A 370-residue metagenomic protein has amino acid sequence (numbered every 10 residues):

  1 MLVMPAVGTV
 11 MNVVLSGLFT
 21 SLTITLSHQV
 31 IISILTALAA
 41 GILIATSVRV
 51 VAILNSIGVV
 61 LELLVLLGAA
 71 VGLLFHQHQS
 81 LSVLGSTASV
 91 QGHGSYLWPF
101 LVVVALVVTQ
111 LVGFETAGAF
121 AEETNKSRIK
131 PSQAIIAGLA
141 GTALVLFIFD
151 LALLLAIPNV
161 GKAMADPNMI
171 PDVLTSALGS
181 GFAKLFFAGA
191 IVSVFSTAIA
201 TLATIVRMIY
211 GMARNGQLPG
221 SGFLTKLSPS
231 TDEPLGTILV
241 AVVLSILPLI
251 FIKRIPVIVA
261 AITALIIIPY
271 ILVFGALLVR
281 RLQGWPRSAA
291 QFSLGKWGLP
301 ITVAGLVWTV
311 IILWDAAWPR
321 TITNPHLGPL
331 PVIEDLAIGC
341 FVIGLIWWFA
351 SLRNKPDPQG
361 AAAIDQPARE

Functional and structural regions predicted by a protein language model:
M1-A37, G41-A45, I191-M208, R254-A264 (+1 more regions): Hydrophobic transmembrane alpha-helices that form the core helical bundles of multi-pass secondary transporters
G8-T36, G41, Q77-F100, W318-P331: Inter-helical loop and helix-membrane interface segments of multi-pass membrane transporters/permeases
S16-L22, V90, A134-I199, L218-I258: TM-loop-TM module centered on a large, flexible mid-protein loop between adjacent transmembrane helices in multi-pass
L22-H28, S56-K184: Helix-loop-helix junctions that connect adjacent transmembrane segments in multi-pass membrane transporters
H28-Q79, I135-A140, V259-L272, L294-G305 (+1 more regions): Membrane-interface loop-to-helix entry segments
L43-R49, G181-F182, A241-A261, L282 (+1 more regions): Transmembrane helix-loop junctions in multi-pass membrane proteins
T237-I246, L272, G298-A316, G339-F341: Hydrophobic membrane-spanning alpha-helices of multi-pass integral membrane proteins
L277-I301, P319-E370: Terminal cytosolic tails of multi-pass membrane transporters, especially the segment immediately following the final
